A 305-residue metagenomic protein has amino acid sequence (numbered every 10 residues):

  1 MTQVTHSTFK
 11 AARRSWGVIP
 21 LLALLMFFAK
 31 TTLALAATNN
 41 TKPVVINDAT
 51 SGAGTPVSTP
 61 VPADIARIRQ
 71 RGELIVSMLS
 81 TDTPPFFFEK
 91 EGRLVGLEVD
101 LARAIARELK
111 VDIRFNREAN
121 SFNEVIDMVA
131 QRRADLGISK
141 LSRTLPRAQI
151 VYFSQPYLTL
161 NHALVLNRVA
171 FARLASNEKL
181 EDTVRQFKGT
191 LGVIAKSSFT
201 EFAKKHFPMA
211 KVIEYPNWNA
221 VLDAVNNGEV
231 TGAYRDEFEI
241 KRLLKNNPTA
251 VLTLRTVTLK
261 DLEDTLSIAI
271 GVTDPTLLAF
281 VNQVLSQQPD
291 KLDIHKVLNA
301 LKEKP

Functional and structural regions predicted by a protein language model:
M1-A12: N-terminal secretory signal peptides that target proteins for export/translocation
I19-K30: Bacterial N-terminal signal peptides
K42-S58, I194-F207, L254, V284-P305: Ligand-binding clefts/hinges and TM-proximal coupling segments of bilobed small-molecule sensing domains
V44-K140, Q149, E214: Extracytoplasmic small-molecule ligand-binding "clamshell" domains of the periplasmic binding protein/Venus flytrap
S80-T81, L158-V165, F171, E237-S286 (+1 more regions): Periplasmic-binding protein-like
T81-T83, L94-E108, A163-N217, E237-E239 (+1 more regions): Bilobed "Venus flytrap"/periplasmic-binding protein-like clamshell domains and structurally analogous long
R103, R107, D112-V184, L254-D261: Acidic, polar ligand-binding/catalytic clefts
N123-E124, K140-Q149, K205, N219 (+2 more regions): A ligand-binding cleft/hinge motif common to bilobed small-molecule-binding domains
